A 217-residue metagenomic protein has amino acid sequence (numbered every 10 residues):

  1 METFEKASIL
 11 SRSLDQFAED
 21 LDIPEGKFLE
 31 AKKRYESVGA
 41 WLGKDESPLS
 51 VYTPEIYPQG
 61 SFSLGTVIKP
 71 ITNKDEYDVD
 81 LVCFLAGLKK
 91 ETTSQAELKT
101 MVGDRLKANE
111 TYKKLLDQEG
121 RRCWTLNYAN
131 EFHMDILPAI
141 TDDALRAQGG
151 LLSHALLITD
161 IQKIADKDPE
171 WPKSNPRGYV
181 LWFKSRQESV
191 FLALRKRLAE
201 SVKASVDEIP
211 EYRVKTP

Functional and structural regions predicted by a protein language model:
M1-A18, S50, Q162-P217: Nucleotidyltransferase catalytic cores
M1-E76, G87-E97, C123-L126: N-terminal regions immediately upstream of nucleotidyltransferase
F4, I9, I23, I56 (+6 more regions): Weak global preference for isoleucine
R34, L98, R213-P217: Alpha-helical structural motif
L42-E46, L64, A96-F183, S189-F191: Conserved catalytic core of two-metal-ion nucleotidyltransferases
V79-L81, I136: A structural signal for short, well-ordered beta-strand segments
V82-A86: Long, well-ordered hydrophobic secondary-structure segments characteristic of membrane-embedded and membrane-proximal
